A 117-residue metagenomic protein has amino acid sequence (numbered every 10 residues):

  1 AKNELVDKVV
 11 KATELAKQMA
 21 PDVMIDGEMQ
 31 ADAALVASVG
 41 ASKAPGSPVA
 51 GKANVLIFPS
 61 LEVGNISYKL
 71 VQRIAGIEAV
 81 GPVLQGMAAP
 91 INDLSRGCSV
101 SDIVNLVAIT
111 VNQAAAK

Functional and structural regions predicted by a protein language model:
A1-E28, D32: Glycine-rich phosphate/diphosphate-binding loop of Rossmann-like nucleotide-binding domains
A1-V6, I66-I74: Glycine/threonine-rich flexible loop motifs
N3-E4, A44, L94-C98: Alpha-helix capping and helix-loop boundary segments enriched in small/acidic/polar residues
K11, L15, A37, E62 (+2 more regions): C-terminal functional extensions of proteins
K17-Q18, G46-G51, P82-G86: Solvent-exposed alpha-helices and their adjacent loops that cap or buttress functional pockets in soluble metabolic
Q30-D32, V49-K52, E62, G76: Glycine-rich anion/phosphate-binding loop at the beta-strand->alpha-helix junction
A37-P45: Glycine-rich, charged/polar anion/phosphate-binding loops that engage phosphate groups from diverse ligands
